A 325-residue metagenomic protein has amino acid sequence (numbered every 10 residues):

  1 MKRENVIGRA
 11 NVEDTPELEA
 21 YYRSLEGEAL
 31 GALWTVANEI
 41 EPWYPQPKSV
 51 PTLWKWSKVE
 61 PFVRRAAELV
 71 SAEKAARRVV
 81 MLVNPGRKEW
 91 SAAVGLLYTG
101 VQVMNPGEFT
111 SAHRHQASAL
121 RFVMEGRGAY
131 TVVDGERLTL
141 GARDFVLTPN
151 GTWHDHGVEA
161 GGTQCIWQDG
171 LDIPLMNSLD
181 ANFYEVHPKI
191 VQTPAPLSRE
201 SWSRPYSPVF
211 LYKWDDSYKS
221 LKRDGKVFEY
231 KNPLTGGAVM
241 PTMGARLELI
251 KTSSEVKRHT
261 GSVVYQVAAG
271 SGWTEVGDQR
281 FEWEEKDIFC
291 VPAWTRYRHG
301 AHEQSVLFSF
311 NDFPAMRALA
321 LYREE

Functional and structural regions predicted by a protein language model:
K2-S57, T235-P241, E248, T252-K257 (+1 more regions): C-terminal functional regions that serve as terminal interaction/effector modules
K2-V94, F183-L247: A short, N-terminal "cap"/entry segment at the start of jelly-roll beta-barrel domains of the cupin/DSBH fold
A75, V94-L97, V103, H115-Q116 (+2 more regions): Short, surface-exposed loop/turn motifs at beta-strand boundaries within globular domains
W90-A93, F109-H115, G157-V158, S253-T260 (+1 more regions): Short histidine-centered beta-strand/loop micro-motifs that create catalytic or ligand/metal-coordination sites
T99-V103, L120, R137, F145-L147 (+5 more regions): Conserved hydrophobic/aromatic beta-strand scaffold that supports enzyme active sites
N105, F109-A142, T152, R258-E285: A short beta-strand-loop-beta hairpin characteristic of the jelly-roll/cupin
P106, V133, T139-G161, W167-D172 (+2 more regions): Conserved metal-binding segment of the jelly-roll/cupin
L147-T148, A160-Y206: An exposed, glycine/acidic-rich loop-and-rim segment of catalytic or binding clefts
